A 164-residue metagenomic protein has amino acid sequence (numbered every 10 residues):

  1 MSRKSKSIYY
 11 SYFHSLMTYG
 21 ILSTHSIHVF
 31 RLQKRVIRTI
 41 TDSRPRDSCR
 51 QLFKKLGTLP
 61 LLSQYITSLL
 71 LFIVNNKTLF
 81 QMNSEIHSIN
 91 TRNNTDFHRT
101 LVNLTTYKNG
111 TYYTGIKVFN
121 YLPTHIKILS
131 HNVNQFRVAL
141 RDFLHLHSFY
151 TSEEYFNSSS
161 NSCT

Functional and structural regions predicted by a protein language model:
M1-T164: Hydrophobic/basic alpha-helical segments
